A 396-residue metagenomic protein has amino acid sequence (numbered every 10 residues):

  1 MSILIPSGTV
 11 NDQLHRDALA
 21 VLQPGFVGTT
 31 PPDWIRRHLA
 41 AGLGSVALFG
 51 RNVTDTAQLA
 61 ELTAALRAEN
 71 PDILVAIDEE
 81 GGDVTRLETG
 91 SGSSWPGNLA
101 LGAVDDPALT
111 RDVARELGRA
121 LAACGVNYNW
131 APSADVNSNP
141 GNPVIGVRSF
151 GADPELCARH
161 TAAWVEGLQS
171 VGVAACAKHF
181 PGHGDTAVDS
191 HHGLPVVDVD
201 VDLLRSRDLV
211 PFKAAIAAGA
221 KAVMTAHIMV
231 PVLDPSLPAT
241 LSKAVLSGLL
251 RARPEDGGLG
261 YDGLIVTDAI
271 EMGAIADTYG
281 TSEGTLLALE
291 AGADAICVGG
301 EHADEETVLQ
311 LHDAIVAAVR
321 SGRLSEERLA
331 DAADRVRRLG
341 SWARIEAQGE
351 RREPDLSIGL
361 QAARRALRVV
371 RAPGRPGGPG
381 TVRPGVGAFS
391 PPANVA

Functional and structural regions predicted by a protein language model:
M1-A41, A276-A396: Preference for extracellular/luminal or secreted protein segments
R16-T85, D135-G146: Short, well-ordered alpha-helical
L19-F26, G44-L48, I73-E79, Y128-P132 (+5 more regions): Hydrophobic faces of well-ordered beta-strands that scaffold small-molecule active sites in alpha/beta enzyme cores
L19-P31, N98-D112, G193-S206, I270-Y279: Active-site mouth loops of central-metabolism enzymes
R51-P71, V84-R86, A152, L156-A317 (+1 more regions): Second-shell residues forming the walls of enzyme active-site clefts
R67-S93, T110-N137, C157-P181: Glycine-rich, aromatic-flanked loop segments that form ligand/cofactor-binding clefts across common enzyme folds
S91-D105, S149-G151: A charged helix-plus-loop insertion that forms the helical arch/lid used to bind and gate nucleic-acid substrates
D112-E116, A120, L156-R159, A163 (+6 more regions): A non-catalytic, amphipathic alpha-helix used as a structural packing/dimerization or gating element in enzyme scaffolds
